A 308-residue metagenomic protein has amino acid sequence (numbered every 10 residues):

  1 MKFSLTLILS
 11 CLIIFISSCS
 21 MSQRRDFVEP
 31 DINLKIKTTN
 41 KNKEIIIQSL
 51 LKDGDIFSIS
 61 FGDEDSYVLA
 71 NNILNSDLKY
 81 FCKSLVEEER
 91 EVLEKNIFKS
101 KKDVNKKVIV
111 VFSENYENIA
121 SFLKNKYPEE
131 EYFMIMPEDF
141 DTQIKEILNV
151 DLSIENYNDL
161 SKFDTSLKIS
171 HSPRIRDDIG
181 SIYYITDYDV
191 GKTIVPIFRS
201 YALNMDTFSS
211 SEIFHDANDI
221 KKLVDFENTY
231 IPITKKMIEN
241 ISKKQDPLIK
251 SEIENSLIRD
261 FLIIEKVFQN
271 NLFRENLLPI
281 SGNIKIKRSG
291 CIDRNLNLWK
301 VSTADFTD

Functional and structural regions predicted by a protein language model:
K2-S10, S18-D308: Extracytosolic ligand-binding ectodomains
I13: Conserved P-loop NTPase catalytic core
